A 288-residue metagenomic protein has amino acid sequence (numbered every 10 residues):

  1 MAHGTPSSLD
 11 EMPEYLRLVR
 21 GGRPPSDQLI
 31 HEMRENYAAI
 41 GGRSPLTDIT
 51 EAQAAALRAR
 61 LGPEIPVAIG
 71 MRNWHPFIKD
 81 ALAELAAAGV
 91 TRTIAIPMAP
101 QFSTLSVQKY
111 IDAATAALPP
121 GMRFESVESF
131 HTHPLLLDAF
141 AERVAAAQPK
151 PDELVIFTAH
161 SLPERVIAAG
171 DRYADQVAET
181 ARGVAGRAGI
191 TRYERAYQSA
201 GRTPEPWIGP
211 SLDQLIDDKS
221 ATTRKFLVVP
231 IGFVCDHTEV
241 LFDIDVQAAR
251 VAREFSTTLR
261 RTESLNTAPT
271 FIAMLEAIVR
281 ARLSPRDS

Functional and structural regions predicted by a protein language model:
M1-S288: Active-site-proximal alpha-helix that buttresses catalytic centers in soluble enzyme cores
